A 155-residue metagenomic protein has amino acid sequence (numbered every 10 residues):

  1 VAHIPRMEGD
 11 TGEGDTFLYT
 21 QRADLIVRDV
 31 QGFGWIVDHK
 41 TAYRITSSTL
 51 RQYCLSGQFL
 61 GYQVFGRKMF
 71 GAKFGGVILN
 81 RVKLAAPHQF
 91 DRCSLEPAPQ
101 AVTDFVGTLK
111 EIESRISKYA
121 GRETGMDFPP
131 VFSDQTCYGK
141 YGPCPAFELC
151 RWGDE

Functional and structural regions predicted by a protein language model:
V1-I45, F70-G76: Catalytic cores of nuclease domains that cleave nucleic-acid phosphodiester backbones
E8, T49-C54, V64-E155: Metal-dependent nuclease catalytic regions and adjoining charged, substrate-binding loops involved in nucleic-acid end
A23, L60, G142: Residue-level detector of short, conserved catalytic/binding motifs and their immediate flanks
L55-F59: Amphipathic alpha-helical segments in well-structured domains
